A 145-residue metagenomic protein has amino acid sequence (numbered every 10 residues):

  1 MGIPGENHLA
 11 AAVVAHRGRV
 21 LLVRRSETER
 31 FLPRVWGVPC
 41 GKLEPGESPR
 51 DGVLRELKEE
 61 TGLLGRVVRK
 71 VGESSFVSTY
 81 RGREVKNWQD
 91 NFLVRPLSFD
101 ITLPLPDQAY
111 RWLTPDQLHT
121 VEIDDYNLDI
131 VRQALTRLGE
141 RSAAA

Functional and structural regions predicted by a protein language model:
M1-L21, K42, L93: Conserved N-terminal beta-strand and adjoining loop/helix that marks the start of the Nudix/MutT-like hydrolase domain
I3-E6, L32-V35, G82-W88, P104-D107: A generic structural micro-feature
R17-R19, S26, R95-D100, P115-Q117: Short loop segments at secondary-structure junctions
R19-E59: Conserved Nudix-box catalytic region and its N-terminal flanking loop in Nudix hydrolases and closely related
L63-E73: A short coil-to-beta-strand element that immediately follows conserved catalytic motifs
S74-D100, R111, A134: Active-site-adjacent beta-strand/loop module that shapes the phosphate/pyrophosphate-binding cleft
N91-L93, T102-A134: NUDIX/MutT-family hydrolases
L135-A145: Generic C-terminal helix-cap and adjacent flexible tail
